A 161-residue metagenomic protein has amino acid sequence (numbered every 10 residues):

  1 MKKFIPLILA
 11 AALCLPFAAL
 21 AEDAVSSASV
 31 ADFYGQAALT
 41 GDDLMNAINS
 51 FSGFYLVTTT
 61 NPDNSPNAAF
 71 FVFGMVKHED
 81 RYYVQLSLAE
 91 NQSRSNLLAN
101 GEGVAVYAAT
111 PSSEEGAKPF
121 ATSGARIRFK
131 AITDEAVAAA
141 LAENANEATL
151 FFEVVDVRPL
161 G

Functional and structural regions predicted by a protein language model:
M1-P6: Positively charged n-region of N-terminal signal peptides that target proteins for export
I8-P16: Bacterial N-terminal signal peptides
F17-A21: Sec/Tat signal peptide C-region and signal peptidase I cleavage site
E22-G161: Binding-site signature for planar aromatic cofactors or substrates
